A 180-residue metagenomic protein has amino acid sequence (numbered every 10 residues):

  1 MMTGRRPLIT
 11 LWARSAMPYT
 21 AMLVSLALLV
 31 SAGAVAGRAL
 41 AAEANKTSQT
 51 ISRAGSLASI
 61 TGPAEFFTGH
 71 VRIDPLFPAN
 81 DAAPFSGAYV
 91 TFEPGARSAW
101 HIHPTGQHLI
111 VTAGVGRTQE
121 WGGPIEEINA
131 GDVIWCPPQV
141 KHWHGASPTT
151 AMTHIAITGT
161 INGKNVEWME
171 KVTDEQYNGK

Functional and structural regions predicted by a protein language model:
M1-M17: N-terminal secretory signal peptides that target proteins for export/translocation
L8-L11, L23-L29, L40: Leucine-biased recognition of intrinsically disordered, low-complexity hydrophobic segments
A16-A34: Bacterial N-terminal signal peptides
A39-P84, V166-K180: A short, N-terminal "cap"/entry segment at the start of jelly-roll beta-barrel domains of the cupin/DSBH fold
F77-N80, E93-A99, P104, S147: Catalytic cores of peptidoglycan-degrading enzymes
R97, I102-A130, V140: A short beta-strand-loop-beta hairpin characteristic of the jelly-roll/cupin
R117, P124-I125, A130, P138-N165: Ligand-binding loop in jelly-roll beta-barrel domains
